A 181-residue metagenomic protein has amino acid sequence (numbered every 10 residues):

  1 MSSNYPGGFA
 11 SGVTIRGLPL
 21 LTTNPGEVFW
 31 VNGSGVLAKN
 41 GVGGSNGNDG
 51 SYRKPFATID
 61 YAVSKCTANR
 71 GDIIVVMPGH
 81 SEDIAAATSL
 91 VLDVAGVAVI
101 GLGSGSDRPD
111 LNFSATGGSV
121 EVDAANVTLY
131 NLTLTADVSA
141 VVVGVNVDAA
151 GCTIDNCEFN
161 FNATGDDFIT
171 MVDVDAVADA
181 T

Functional and structural regions predicted by a protein language model:
M1, P25, V99, I154-C157: Interface-prone segments of viral and bacterial extracellular assemblies
M1-Y61: Right-handed parallel beta-helix/beta-solenoid
I15, V31, V76, L92 (+7 more regions): Extracellular beta-strand solenoids
F29, L90-L92, V97, P109 (+6 more regions): Solenoid scaffold repeats with emphasis on beta-solenoid/beta-helix
F29-S34, A57, Y61-D83, V97-S104: Glycine-rich repeat segments that build the extracellular carbohydrate-interaction surface of secreted and virion
D83-I84, A95-V143, F161-T164: Right-handed parallel beta-helix/beta-spiral solenoid domain characteristic of secreted/periplasmic
T128-T181: Right-handed parallel beta-helix
